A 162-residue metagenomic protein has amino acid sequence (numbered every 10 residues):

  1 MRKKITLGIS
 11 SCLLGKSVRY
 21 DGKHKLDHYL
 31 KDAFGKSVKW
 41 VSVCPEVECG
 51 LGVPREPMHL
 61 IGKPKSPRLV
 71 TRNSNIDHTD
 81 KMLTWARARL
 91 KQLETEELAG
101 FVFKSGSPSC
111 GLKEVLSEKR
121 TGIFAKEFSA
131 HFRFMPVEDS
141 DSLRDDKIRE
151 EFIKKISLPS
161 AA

Functional and structural regions predicted by a protein language model:
M1-R2, H28-K39, W85-A99: Short amphipathic alpha-helices and their capping/turn segments at secondary-structure boundaries
T6, A99-V102: Structural motif
T6-S42: Glycine-rich, flexible N-terminal cofactor/catalytic loop recognition
S10-S11, C44, V102-G106: Short beta-strand segments
S17, G52, S109-K113, D146-K147: Short catalytic/ligand-binding loop motif for oxyanion handling, primarily in non-cytosolic enzymes, centered on
K31-D32, S37-P67: Short, surface-exposed acidic-centric catalytic microdomains
K65-A88, Q92, T121-A162: Divalent-metal-activated hydrolytic enzyme cores
G106-S129: Short Gly/Thr/Asp-enriched flexible loops that form oxyanion-binding sites at enzyme active sites
